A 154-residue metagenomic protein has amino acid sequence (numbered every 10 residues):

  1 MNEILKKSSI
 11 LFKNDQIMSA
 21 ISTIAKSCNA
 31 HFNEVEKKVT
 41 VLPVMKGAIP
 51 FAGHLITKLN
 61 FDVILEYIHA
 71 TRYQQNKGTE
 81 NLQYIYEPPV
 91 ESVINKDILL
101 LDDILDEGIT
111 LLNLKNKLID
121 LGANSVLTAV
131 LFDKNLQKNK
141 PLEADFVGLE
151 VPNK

Functional and structural regions predicted by a protein language model:
M1-K154: PRPP-associated nucleotide enzymes
